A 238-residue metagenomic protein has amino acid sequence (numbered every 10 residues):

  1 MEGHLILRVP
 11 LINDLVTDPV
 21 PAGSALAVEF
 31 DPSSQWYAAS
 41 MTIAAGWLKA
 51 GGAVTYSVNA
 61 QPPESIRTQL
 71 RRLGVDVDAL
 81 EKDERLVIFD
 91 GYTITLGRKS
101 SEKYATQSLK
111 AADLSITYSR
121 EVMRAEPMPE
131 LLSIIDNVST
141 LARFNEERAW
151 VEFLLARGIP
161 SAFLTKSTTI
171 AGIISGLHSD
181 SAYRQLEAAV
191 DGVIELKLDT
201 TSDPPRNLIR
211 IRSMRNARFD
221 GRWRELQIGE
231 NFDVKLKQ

Functional and structural regions predicted by a protein language model:
M1-T17, A25-A27, M41, R148 (+5 more regions): Peripheral, non-AAA+ core regions of ATP-driven protein-machinery
H4-E64: Glycine-rich P-loop/Walker A and Walker A-like loops and their local beta1-loop-alpha1 context in P-loop NTPases
G23-S24, A50-G52, T165-S167, A189-G192: Short glycine-/polar-rich loops that comprise or flank the Walker A/P-loop and associated switch/sensor motifs
S33, A60-E64, T93-L96, S139-T140 (+3 more regions): Conserved nucleotide-binding/hydrolysis micro-motifs of P-loop NTPases
A53, E84-R85, P129-L132, L164-G172: Loop/turn-to-beta-strand initiation segments
R67, R71-S108: Nucleotide-state-sensitive switch-loop elements of NTP-binding domains
I94-I159, F163: Phosphate-binding/switch loop-helix module in NTP-utilizing enzymes
T168, G172-D233: Phosphate-binding/switch region of NTP-binding enzymes
